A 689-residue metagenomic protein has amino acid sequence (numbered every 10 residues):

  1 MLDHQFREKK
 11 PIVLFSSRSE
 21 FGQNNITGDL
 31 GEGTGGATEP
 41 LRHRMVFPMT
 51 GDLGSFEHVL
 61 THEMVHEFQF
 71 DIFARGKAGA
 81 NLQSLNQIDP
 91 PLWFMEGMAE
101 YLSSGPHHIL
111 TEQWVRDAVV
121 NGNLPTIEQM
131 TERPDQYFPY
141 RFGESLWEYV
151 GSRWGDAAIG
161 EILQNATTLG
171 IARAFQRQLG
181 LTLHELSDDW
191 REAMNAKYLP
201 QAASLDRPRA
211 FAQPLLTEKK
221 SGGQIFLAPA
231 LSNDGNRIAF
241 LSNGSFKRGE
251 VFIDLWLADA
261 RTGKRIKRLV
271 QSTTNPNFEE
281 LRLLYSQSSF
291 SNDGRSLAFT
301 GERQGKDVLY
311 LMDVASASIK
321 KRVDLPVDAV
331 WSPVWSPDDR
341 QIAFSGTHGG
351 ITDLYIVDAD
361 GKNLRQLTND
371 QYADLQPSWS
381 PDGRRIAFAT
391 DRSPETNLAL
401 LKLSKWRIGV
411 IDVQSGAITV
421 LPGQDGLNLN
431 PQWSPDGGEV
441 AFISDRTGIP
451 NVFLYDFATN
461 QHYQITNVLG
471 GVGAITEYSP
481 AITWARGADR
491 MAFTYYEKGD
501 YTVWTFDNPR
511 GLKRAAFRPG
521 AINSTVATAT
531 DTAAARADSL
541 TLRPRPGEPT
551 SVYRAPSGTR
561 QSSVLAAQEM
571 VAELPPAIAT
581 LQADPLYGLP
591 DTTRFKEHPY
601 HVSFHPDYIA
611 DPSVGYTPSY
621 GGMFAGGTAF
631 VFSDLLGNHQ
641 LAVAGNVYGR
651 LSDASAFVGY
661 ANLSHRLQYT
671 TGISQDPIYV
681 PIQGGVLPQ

Functional and structural regions predicted by a protein language model:
M1, P90-I109, R116-H184: Active-site-proximal alpha-helical
M1-P91, H108-I109, E132: Juxtacatalytic substrate-recognition/specificity segment
N25-T27, L281, A399-L401, S655-V658 (+1 more regions): Outer-membrane beta-barrel translocator domains and adjoining extracellular loop/strand segments of Gram-negative
P134, E161-E279, L283-S286, S296: Beta/coil-rich, acidic/histidine-enriched accessory regions frequently appended to metallopeptidases
S221-F226, L241-W256, Q271-Y285, A298-Y310 (+10 more regions): A flexible loop/linker signature enriched in serine peptidases of the S9 family
P229-R237, S288-S296, S332-Q341, P377-R385 (+2 more regions): Blade-terminus and WD-like Trp-Asp/Gly-His loop motifs, strongest in beta-propeller folds
L469, G473, H665-Q689: Outer-membrane beta-barrel translocator/channel fold
A516-F517, A521-T670: Outer-membrane beta-barrel initiation region
